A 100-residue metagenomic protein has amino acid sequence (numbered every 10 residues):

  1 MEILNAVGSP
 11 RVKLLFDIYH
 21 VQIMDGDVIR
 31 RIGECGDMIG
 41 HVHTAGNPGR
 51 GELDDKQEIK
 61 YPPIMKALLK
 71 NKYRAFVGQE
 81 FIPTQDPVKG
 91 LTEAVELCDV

Functional and structural regions predicted by a protein language model:
M1-V100: Histidine-acidic metal/acid-base catalytic patches
